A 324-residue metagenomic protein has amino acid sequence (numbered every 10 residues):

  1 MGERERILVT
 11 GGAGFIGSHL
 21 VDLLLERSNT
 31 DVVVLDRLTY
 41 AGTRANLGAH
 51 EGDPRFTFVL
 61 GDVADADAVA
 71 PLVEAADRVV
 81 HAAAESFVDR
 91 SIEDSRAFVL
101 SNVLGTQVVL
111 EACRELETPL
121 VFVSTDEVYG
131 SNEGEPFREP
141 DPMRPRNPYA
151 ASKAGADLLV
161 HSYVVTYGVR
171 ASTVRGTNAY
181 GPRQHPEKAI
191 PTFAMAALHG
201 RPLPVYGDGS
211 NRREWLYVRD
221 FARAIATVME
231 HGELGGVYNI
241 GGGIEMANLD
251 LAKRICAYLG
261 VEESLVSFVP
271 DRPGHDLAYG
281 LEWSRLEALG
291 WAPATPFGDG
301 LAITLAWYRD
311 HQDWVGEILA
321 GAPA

Functional and structural regions predicted by a protein language model:
M1-A179, D310-W314: N-terminal Rossmann-like NAD(P)+-binding domain of SDR-like oxidoreductases, especially those catalyzing
L25, V73, L110, R114 (+6 more regions): A structural alpha-helix within SAM-dependent methyltransferase catalytic domains
G61, A197-A324: C-terminal substrate-binding subdomain of Rossmann-fold SDR/epimerase-dehydratase oxidoreductases
D67-A70, D89, R96, Q107 (+8 more regions): Residues in well-ordered alpha-helical elements
E135, P186-A194, P270: A glycine/serine/threonine-rich, flexible loop-to-helix segment that serves as the NAD(P) cofactor-binding "lid"
P145-S152, G176, P182, P186-I190 (+1 more regions): The catalytic Tyr-centered alpha-helix of NAD(P)H-dependent dehydrogenases
G155, L159, Y163, F193 (+2 more regions): Hydrophobic alpha-helix immediately C-terminal to the catalytic Tyr-X-X-X-Lys motif of short-chain
